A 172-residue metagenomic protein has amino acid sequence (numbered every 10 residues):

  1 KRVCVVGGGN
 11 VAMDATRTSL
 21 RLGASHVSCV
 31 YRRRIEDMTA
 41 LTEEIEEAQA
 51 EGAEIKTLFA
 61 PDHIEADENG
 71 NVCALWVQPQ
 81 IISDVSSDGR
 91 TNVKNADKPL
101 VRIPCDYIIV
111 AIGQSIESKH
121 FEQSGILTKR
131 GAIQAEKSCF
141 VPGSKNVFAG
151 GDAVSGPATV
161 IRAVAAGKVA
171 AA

Functional and structural regions predicted by a protein language model:
K1, V85-P157: FAD-site-proximal beta/loop scaffold in flavoenzymes
K1-A24: Rossmann-like NAD(P)H-binding beta-loop-alpha module
G8, Y31-R34, D152: Cofactor-binding loop segments of dinucleotide-utilizing enzymes, especially the Rossmann-like FAD- and NAD(P)+-binding
A15, A153-A172: A conserved FAD-binding loop/helix module that cradles the flavin
T16-H63: Rossmann-like dinucleotide-binding cores of NAD(P)H-dependent redox enzymes
E54-K56, W76, F148: General small-molecule cofactor/ligand-binding pocket signal
L58-D106: A structured beta-alpha segment of the ubiquitous adenosine-cofactor-binding alpha/beta core
